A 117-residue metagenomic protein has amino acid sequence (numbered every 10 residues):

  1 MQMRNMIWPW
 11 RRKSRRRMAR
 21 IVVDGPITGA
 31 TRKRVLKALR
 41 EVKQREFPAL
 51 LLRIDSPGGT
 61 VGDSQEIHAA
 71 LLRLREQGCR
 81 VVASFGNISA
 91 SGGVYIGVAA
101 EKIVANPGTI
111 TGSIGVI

Functional and structural regions predicted by a protein language model:
M1-I117: Terminal-region recognition feature
